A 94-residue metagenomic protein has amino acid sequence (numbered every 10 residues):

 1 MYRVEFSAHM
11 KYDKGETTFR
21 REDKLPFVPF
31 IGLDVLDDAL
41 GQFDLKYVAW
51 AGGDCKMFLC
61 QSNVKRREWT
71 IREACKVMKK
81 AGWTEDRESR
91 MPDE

Functional and structural regions predicted by a protein language model:
M1-T18: Short, basic/aromatic beta-hairpin or loop at an interaction surface
K11-E16, Q42-D44, V64-E73: Short, surface-exposed beta-strand/loop "edge" segments at domain boundaries and coil↔beta transitions
T18-L25: Short alpha-helix capping/helix-loop boundary micro-motifs
V28-P29: Short, well-ordered loop/turn sites that connect or cap secondary structure elements
G41-G52: Short beta-strand-centered aromatic/proline hotspots
F58-E94: Glycine- and charge-enriched low-complexity intrinsically disordered segments
